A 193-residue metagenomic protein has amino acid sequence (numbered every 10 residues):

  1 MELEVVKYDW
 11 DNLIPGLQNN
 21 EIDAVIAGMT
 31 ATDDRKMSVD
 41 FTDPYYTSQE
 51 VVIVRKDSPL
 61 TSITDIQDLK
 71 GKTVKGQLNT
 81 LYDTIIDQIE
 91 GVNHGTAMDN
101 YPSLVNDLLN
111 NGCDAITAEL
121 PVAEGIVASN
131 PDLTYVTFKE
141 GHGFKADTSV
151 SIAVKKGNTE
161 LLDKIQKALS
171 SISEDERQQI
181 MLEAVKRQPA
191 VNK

Functional and structural regions predicted by a protein language model:
M1-G28, M37: Extracytoplasmic small-molecule ligand-binding "clamshell" domains of the periplasmic binding protein/Venus flytrap
E4-P15, T61, T96-N110, P121: Short helix-initiation/N-cap motifs at beta->coil->alpha
N12, G28-S38, I85-Q88, L109-N110 (+1 more regions): A ligand-binding cleft/hinge motif common to bilobed small-molecule-binding domains
L17-Q18, L69, L108-L109, I165: Hydrophobic residues within well-ordered alpha-helices
D23-A24, D114-A115, S151: Short, Asp-centered acidic motifs that coordinate Mg2+ and/or phosphate in catalytic or ligand-binding sites
T47-V54, L120, E124, A128-L169 (+1 more regions): Periplasmic-binding protein-like
R55-T73: Flexible hinge/capping segments at coil-to-helix
L81-M98, T134-E140, Q166-K193: Ligand-binding clefts/hinges and TM-proximal coupling segments of bilobed small-molecule sensing domains
